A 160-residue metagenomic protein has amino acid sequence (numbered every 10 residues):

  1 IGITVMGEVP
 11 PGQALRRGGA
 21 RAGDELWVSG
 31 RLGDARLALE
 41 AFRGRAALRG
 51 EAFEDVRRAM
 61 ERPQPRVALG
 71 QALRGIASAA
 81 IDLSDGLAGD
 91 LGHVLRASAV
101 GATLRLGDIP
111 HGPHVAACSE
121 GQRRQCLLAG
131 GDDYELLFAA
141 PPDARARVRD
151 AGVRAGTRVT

Functional and structural regions predicted by a protein language model:
I1-A41: Glycine-rich anion-binding loops of enzyme active sites
I1-G12, G75, A80-T160: Glycine-/charge-enriched secondary-structure boundary and capping motifs
P11-G19, S29, E61, G70 (+2 more regions): A generic local secondary-structure boundary/capping motif
E25-G30, R62-L87, L91: Internal active-site segments that recognize and position negatively charged phosphoryl groups and nucleotide moieties
L37-E54: Short, compositionally biased
G50, V56-R57, R62-Q64, H111 (+1 more regions): Helix-rich terminal scaffold detector
D55-R57, S78-A79: Short, contiguous strand/loop micro-motifs
